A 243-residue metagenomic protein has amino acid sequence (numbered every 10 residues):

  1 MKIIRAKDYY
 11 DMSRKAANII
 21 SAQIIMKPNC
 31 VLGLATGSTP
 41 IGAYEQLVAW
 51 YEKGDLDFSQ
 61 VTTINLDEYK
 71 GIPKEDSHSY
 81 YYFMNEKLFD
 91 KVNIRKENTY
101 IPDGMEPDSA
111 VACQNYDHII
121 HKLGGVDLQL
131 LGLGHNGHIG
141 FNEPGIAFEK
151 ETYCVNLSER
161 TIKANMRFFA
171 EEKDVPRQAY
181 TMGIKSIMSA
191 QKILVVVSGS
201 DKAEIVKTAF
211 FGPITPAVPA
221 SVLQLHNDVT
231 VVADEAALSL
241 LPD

Functional and structural regions predicted by a protein language model:
M1-L32: N-terminal glycine-/serine-/threonine-rich phosphate-binding loop
M26-E52: Glycine-rich N-terminal segment of FAD-binding domains in flavoprotein oxidoreductases, spanning the beta-loop-helix
G33-G37, N65, P102-D103, L130-L133 (+2 more regions): Short beta-strand segments
S38-T39, Y69, L133-H138, P144 (+2 more regions): Short glycine-rich anion-binding loops that position phosphate/pyrophosphate groups of nucleotides and phosphorylated
E45-D57, Y80, P144-Y153, G212-I214: A glycine- and small-aliphatic-rich helix-loop capping segment at beta-alpha/alpha-beta transitions that lines
L56-Q129: Ligand-binding beta-strand-loop-alpha-helix segment within the catalytic cores of soluble metabolic enzymes
N136, G140-I184: Class I SAM-dependent methyltransferase SAM-binding "motif I" and its flanking Rossmann-like core
K185, S189-D243: ATP/nucleoside-binding phosphotransfer catalytic cores, i.e., glycine-rich phosphate-binding loops
